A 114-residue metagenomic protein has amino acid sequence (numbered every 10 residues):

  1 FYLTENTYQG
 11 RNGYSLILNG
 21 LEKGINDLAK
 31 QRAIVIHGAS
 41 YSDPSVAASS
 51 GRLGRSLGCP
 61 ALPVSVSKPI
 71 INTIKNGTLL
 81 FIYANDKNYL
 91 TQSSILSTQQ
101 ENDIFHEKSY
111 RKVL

Functional and structural regions predicted by a protein language model:
F1-L114: Exported/periplasmic cell-wall-interacting domains
